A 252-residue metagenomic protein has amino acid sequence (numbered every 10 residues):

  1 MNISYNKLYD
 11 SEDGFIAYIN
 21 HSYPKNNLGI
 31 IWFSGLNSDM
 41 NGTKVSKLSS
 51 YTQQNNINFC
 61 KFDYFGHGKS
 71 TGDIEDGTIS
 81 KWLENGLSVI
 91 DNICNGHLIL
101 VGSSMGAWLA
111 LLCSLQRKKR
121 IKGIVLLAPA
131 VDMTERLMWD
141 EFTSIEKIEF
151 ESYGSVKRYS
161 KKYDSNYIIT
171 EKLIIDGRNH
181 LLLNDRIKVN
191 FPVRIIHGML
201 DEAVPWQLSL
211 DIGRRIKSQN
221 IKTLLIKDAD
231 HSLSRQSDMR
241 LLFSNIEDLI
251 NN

Functional and structural regions predicted by a protein language model:
M1-P24: N-terminal cap/lid segment of alpha/beta-hydrolase-fold proteins
N27-G35: Short beta-strand element of the alpha/beta-hydrolase
L36-S49, Q207: The serine-hydrolase catalytic nucleophile loop
V45, S49-T71: Conserved alpha/beta-hydrolase
G68-I93: Catalytic nucleophile-loop/oxyanion-hole region of alpha/beta-hydrolase and closely related hydrolase-like folds
L100-G102, L127: Short beta-strand immediately N-terminal to the catalytic nucleophile in serine-hydrolase-like folds
G102-A110: Gly/Ala-rich beta-loop-alpha elbow adjacent to hydrolase catalytic centers
R120-L225, D230-N252: The alpha/beta-hydrolase serine catalytic core
